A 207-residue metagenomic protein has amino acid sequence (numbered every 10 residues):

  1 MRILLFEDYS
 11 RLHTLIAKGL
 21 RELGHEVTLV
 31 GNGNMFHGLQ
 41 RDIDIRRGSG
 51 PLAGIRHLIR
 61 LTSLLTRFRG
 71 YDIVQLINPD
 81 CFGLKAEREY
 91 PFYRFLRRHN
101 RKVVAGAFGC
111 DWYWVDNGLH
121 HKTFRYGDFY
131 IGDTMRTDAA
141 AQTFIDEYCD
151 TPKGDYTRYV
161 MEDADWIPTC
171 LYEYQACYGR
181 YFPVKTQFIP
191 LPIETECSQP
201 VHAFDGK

Functional and structural regions predicted by a protein language model:
M1-I43, R98-K102, A164: N-terminal subdomain of nucleotide-sugar transferases
R2-F6, T66-R88, K102-G106: Short N-terminal targeting/anchoring amphipathic segment
L12, I77, P152, T169-L171 (+1 more regions): Replace "coordinates the UDP/GDP/TDP-sugar" with "coordinates nucleotide-activated sugar donors
R47-R67: Glycine-rich, highly charged phosphate/nucleotide-binding loops
F68, L119-F124, R158-D163: A conserved, positively charged/aromatic
A105-D150: Acceptor-binding helix/loop patch of EC 2.4 sugar-transfer enzymes, predominantly nucleotide-sugar-dependent
W114-V115, I145-T186: A short, active-site helix/loop in glycosyltransferases that binds the activated sugar's phosphate group
A176-G206: Acidic anion/phosphate-binding donor-loop and adjacent secondary structure in glycosyltransferase catalytic cores
